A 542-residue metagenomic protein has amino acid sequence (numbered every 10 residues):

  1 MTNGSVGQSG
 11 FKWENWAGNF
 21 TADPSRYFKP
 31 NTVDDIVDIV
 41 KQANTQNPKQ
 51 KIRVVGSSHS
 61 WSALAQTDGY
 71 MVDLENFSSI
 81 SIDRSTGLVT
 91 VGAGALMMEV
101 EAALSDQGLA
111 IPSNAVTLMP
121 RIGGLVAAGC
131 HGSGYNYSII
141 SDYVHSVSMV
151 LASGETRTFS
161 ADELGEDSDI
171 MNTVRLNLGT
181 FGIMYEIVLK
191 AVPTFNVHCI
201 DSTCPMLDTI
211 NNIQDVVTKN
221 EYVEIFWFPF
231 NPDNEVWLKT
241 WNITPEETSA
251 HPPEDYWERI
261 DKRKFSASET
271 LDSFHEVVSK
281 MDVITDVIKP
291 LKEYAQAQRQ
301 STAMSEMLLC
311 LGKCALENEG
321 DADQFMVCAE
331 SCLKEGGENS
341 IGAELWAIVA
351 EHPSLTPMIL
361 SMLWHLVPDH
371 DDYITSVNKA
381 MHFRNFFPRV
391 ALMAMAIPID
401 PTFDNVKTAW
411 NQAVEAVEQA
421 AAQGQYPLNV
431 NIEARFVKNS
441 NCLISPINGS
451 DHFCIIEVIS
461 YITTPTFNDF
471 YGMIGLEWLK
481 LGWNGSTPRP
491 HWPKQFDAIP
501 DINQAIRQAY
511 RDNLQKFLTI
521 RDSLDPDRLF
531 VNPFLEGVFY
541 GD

Functional and structural regions predicted by a protein language model:
M1-D542: Noncatalytic alpha-helical scaffold of FAD-dependent oxidoreductases
